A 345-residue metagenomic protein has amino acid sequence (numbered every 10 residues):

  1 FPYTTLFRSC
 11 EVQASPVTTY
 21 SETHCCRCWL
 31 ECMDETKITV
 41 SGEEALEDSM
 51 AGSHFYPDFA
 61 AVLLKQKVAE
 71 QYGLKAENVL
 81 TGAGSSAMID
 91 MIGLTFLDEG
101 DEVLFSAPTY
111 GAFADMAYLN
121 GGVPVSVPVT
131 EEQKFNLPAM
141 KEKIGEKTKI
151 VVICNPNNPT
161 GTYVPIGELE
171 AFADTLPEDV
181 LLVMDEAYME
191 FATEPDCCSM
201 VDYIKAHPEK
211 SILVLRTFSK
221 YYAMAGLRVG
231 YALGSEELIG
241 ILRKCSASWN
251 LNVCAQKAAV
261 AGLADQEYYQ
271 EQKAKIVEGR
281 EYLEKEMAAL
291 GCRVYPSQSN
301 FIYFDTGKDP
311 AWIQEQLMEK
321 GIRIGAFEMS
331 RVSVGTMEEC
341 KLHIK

Functional and structural regions predicted by a protein language model:
F1-L6, C28: Short, small-residue-biased leader/transition segments that mark boundaries at the very start of proteins
F7-E22: Charged, flexible cofactor/metal-binding loops and thiol motifs
H24-S86, M91: N-terminal small-domain helix-loop-helix segment of the aminotransferase-like
A60, S211-A288, R293-Y295: PLP-dependent aminotransferase class I/II
T95-I153: PLP-dependent aminotransferase-like
Y118, L137-E146, P159-L182, Y188-S219: Active-site pre-lysine segment of PLP-dependent enzymes
G167, Q316-K345: PLP-dependent enzyme catalytic core of the Aspartate aminotransferase-like
V277, E281, E286-K320, V334: Conserved PLP-binding catalytic core of the aspartate aminotransferase-like
